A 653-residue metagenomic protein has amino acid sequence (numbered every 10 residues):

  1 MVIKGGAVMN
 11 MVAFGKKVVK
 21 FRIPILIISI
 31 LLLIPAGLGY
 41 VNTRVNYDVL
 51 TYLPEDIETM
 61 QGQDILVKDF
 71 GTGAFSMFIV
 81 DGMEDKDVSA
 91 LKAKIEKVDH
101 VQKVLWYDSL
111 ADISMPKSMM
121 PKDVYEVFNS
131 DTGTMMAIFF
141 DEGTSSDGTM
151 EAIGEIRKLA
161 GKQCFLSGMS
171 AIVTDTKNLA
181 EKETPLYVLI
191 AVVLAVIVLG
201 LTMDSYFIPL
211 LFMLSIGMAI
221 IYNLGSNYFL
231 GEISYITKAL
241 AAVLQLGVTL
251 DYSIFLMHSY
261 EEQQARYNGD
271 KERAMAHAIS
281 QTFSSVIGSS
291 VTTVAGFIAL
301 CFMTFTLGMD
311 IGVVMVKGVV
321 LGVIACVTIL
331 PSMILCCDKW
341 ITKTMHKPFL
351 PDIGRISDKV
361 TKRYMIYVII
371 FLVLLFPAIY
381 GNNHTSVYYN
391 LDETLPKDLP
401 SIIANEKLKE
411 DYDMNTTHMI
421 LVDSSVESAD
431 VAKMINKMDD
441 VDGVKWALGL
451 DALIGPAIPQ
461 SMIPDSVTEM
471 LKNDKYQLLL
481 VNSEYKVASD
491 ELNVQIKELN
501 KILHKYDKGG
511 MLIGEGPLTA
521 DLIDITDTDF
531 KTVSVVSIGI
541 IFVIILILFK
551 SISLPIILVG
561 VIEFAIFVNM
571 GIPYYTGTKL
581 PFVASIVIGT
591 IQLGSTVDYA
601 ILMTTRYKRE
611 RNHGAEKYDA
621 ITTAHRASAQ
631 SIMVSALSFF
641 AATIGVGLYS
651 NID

Functional and structural regions predicted by a protein language model:
M1-V45, T144-Y389, V494, H504-D653: Membrane-embedded transmembrane helical bundles of large multi-pass transporters/channels
D48-L50, L391-T394: Histidine-acidic residue clusters that define the catalytic metal-binding segment of zinc metallopeptidase domains
E55-A74, V80-S170, S386, D392-L554 (+1 more regions): Structured non-transmembrane domains adjacent to transmembrane bundles in polytopic membrane proteins
